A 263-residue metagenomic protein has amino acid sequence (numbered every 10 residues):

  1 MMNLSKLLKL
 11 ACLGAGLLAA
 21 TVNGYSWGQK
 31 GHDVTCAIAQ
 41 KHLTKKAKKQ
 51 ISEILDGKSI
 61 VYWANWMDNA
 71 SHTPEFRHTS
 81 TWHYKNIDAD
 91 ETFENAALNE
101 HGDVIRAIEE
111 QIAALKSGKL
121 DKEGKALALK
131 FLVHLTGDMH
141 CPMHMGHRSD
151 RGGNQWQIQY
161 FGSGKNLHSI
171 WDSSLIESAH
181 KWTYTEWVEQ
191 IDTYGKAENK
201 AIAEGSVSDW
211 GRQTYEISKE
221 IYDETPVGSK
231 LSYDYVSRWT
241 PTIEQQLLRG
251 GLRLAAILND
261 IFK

Functional and structural regions predicted by a protein language model:
M1-A11: Bacterial N-terminal signal peptides that target proteins for export
C12-L17: Hydrophobic helical h-region of N-terminal Sec-dependent signal peptides in bacterial secretory/periplasmic proteins
A20-N23: N-terminal signal peptide c-region/cleavage motif recognized by signal peptidases
Y25-L135, P142, H147-K263: N-terminal, motif-rich segments that launch catalysis or mediate targeting to/interaction with membranes, typified by
